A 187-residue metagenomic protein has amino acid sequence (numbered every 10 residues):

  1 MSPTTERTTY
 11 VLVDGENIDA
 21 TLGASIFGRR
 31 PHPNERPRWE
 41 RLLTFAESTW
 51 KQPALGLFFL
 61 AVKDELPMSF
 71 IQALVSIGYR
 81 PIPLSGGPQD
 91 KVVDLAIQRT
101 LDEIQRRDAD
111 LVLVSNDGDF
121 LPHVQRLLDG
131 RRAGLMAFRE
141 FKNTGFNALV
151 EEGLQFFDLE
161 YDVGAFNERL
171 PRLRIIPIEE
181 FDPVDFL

Functional and structural regions predicted by a protein language model:
M1-Q89: Domain-level signal for Mg2+-assisted phosphodiester chemistry and nucleotide/NA-binding surfaces in nucleic-acid
D64-L187: Nuclease catalytic cores that cleave nucleic-acid phosphodiester bonds, predominantly acidic two-metal-ion
